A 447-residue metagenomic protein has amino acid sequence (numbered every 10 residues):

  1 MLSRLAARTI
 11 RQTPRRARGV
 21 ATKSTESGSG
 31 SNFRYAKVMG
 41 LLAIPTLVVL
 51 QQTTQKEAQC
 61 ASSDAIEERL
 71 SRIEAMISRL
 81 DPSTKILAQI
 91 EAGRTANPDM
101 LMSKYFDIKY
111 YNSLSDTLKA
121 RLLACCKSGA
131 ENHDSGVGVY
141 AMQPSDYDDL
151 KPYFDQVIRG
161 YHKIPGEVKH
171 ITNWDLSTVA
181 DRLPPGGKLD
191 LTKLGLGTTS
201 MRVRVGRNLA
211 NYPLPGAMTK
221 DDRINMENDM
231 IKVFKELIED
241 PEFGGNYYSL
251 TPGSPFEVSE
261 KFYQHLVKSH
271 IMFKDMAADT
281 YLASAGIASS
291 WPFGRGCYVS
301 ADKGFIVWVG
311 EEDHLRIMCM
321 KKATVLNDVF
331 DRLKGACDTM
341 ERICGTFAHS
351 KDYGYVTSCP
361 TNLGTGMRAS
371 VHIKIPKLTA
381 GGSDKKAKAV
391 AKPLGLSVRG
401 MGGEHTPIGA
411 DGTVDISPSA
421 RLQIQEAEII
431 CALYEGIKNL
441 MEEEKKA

Functional and structural regions predicted by a protein language model:
M1-G40: N-terminal mitochondrial targeting presequence
S24-S27, Q55-A61: Flexible extramembrane linkers and terminal tails adjacent to transmembrane helices in organellar membrane proteins
S27-S31, I375, A410, S419: Solvent-exposed, well-ordered amphipathic alpha-helical segments that flank/support binding or catalytic loops
K37-Q55, S63-G354, C359-L363, M367 (+1 more regions): Long, Pro/Ser/Thr-rich low-complexity/intrinsically disordered regulatory tracts in eukaryotic proteins
A369-K377: Short glycine-/aliphatic-rich beta-strand segments at the starts of folded cytosolic domains
